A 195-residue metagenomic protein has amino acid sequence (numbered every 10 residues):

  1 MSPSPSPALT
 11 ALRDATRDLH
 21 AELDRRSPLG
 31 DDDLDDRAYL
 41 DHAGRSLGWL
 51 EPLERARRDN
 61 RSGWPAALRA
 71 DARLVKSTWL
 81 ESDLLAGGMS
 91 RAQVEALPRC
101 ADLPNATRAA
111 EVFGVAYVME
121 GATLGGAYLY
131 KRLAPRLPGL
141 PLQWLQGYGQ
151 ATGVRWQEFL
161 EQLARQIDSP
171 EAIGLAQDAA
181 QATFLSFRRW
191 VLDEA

Functional and structural regions predicted by a protein language model:
M1-A195: Metal- and O2-centered redox machinery and metal/ROS homeostasis
